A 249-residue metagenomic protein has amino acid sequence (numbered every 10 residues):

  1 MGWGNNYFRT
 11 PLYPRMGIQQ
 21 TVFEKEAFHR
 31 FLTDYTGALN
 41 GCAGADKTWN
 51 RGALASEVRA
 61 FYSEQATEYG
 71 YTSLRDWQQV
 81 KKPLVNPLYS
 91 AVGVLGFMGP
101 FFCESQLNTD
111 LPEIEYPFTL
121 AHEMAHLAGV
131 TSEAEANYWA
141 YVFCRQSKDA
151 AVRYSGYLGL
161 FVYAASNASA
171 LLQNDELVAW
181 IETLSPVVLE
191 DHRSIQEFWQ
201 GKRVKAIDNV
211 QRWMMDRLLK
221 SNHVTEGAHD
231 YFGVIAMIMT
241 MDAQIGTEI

Functional and structural regions predicted by a protein language model:
W3-A66: Membrane-interface segments at or immediately adjacent to transmembrane helices that form the boundary between
F8, L12, L39, A43 (+5 more regions): A generic secondary-structure signal for well-formed alpha-helical elements
Q19-V22, A45-G52, Q106-D110, A121-A128 (+1 more regions): Second-shell loop/turn segments in exported
G41-T109, E113: Auxiliary, metal-adjacent structural segments of Zn-dependent hydrolase domains
A55, T109-P117, G129-E133, A150-Y154 (+1 more regions): Solvent-exposed, acidic/flexible segments
F118-N137, Y141-V142: Active-site recognition of the HExxH zinc-binding catalytic motif
Y138-E190: Active-site/pore-lining binding-face segments in mid-to-C-terminal subdomains
V187-I249: Pan-zinc metallopeptidase signature
